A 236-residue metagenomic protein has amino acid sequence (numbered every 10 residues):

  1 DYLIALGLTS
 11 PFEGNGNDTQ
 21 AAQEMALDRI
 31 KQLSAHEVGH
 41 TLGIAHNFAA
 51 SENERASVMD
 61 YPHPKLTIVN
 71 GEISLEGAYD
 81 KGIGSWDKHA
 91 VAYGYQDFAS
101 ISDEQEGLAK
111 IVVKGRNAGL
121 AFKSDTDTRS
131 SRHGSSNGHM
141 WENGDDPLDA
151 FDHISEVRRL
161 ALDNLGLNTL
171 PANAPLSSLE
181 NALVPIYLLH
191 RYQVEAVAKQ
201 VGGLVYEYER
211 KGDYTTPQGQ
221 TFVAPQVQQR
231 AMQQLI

Functional and structural regions predicted by a protein language model:
D1-T41, P64-I68: Metzincin-family zinc-dependent endopeptidase catalytic domain
Q20-A21, S51-I236: Conserved catalytic/binding loops enriched for acidic/polar residues
I30, H46, A50, H63: Active-site proximal loops enriched in glycine and acidic residues that flank catalytic Cys/His/Asp and coordinate
V38-E52: Catalytic Zn2+-binding segment of zinc metalloproteases
